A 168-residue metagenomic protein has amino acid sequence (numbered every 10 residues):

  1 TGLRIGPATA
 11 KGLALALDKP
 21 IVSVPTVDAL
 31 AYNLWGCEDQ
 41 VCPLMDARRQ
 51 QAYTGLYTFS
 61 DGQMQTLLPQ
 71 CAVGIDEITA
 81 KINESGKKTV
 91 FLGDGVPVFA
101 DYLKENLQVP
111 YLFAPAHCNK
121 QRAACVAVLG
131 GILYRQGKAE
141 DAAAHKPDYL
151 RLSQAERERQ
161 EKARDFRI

Functional and structural regions predicted by a protein language model:
T1-P20: DPxDG-like acidic metal-binding loop motif
P20-K120, R135, Y149, Q154 (+1 more regions): Surface "functional belts" at beta-alpha junctions
A127: Residue-level signal for inorganic ion chemistry
A139-A143: Flexible, glycine/charged-enriched surface loops at secondary-structure junctions
H145-P147: Phosphate-handling substructures
E161: Oxyanion-binding "anion nests"
